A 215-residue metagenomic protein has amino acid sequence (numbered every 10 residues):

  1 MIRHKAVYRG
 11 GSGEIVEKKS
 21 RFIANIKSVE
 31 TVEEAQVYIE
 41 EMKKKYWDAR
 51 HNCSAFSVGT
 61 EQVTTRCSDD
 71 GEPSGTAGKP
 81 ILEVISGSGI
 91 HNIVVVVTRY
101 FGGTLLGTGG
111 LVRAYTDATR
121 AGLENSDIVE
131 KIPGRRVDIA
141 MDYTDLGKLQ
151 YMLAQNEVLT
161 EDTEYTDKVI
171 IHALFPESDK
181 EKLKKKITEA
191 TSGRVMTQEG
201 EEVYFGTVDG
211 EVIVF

Functional and structural regions predicted by a protein language model:
M1-G75, K180, Q198-T207, V212-F215: C-terminal regulatory domains involved in ligand/effector binding and gene-expression control
N25-K27, R135-M141, K168-F175, I187: Short cationic amphipathic helices and targeting signals
A77-N125: Active-site beta-strand/loop microenvironment that shapes enzyme catalytic pockets
D127-D145: Short glycine-/aliphatic-rich beta-strand segments at the starts of folded cytosolic domains
A140-V158: Short amphipathic alpha-helix segments
L149-Q155, L183-T191: Short amphipathic alpha-helices in soluble, non-transmembrane regions that often serve as interface/regulatory elements
T160-E164, T191-V208: Conserved short beta-strand edge segments in small beta-sheet-based binding/regulatory domains
A173, D179-K182: Terminal, non-globular segments
